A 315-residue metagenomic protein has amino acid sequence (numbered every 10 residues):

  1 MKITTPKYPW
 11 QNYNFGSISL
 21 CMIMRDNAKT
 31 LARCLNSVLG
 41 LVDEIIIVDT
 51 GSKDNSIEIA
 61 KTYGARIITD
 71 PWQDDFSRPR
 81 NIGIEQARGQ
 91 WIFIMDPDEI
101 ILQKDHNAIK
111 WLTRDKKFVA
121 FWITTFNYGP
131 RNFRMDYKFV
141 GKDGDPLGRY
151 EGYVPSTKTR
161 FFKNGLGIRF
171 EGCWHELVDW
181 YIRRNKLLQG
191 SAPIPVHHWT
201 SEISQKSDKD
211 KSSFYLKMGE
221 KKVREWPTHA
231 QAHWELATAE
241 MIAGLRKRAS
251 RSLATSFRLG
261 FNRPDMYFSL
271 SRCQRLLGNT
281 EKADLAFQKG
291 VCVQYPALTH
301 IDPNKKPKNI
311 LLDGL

Functional and structural regions predicted by a protein language model:
M1-S37: N-proximal low-complexity "stem/linker" segments adjacent to membrane-targeting elements
K2-N12, G16, S77-I84, M95 (+2 more regions): Catalytic-site signature of metal-activated, phosphate-bearing donor transferases, centered on the GT-A/GT-A-like
S37, L41, D49-K61, W72 (+1 more regions): A conserved acidic beta->alpha catalytic loop
I57-I82, Q86: Conserved donor nucleotide-binding strand/loop of the catalytic core
I92: Short aromatic/hydrophobic "clamp" motif used to bind/position activated sugar donors
